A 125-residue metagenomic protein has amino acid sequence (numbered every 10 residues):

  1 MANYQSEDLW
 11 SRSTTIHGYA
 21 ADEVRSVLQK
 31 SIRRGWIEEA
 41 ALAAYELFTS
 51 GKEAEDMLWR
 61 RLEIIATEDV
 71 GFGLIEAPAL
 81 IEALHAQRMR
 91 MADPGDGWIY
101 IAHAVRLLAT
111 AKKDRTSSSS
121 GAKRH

Functional and structural regions predicted by a protein language model:
M1: GIY-YIG nuclease catalytic motif and its immediate N-terminal context
Y4-S11, H17, D22, E39-H125: C-terminal alpha-helical interaction modules of replication/initiation AAA+ assemblies
R25-K30, Y45: Amphipathic alpha-helical repeat scaffolds
